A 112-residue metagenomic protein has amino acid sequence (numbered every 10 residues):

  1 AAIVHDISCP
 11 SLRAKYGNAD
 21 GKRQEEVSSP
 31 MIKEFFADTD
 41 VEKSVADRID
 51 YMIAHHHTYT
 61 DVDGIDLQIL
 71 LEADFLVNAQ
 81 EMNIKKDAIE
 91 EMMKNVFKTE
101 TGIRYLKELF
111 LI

Functional and structural regions predicted by a protein language model:
A1-G17, S28, D50-H57, D74: His-Asp-centered metal-binding catalytic motifs of divalent-metal-dependent phosphohydrolases/nucleases
V4, V41, H56-I112: Divalent metal-dependent phosphate-bond-processing catalytic cores, especially two-metal-ion Mg2+/Mn2+ enzymes that act
H5-D6, I32, F36, V77: Generic helix-packing signal
P10-A14, T39-K43, T60: Amphipathic alpha-helical interaction segments
Y16-Q24, V45: Alpha-helix N-cap/loop-to-helix boundary motif
K22-D38: An active-site-proximal "capping" alpha-helix that borders the catalytic cofactor pocket
